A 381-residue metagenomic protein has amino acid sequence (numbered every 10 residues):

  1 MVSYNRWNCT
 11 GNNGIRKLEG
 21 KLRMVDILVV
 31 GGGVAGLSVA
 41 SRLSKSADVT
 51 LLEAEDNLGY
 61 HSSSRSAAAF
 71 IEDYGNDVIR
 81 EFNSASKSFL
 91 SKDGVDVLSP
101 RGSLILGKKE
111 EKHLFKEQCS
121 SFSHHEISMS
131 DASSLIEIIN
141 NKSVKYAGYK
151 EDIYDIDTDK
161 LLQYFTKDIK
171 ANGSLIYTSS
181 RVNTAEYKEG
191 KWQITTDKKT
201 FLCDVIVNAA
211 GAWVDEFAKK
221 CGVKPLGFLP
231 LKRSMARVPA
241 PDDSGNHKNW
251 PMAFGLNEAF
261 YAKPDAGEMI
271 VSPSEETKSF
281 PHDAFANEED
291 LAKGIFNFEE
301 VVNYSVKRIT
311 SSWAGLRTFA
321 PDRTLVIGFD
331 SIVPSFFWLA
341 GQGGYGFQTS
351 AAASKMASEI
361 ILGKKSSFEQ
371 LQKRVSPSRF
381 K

Functional and structural regions predicted by a protein language model:
I27-T50: N-terminal Rossmann-like FAD-binding beta1-loop-alpha1 element of flavoenzymes
L28-V30, F201-W213, S354: Short hydrophobic core segments
S41-R42, F70, D96-G102, A210-S335: Active-site substrate-recognition segment that forms the wall of the catalytic cavity or substrate channel
S44-S63: Glycine-rich FAD pyrophosphate-binding loop
A67-I138, V144-K145, A259-Y261: Dinucleotide-binding Rossmann-like beta1-alpha1 core, especially the glycine-rich loop that anchors the ADP
E81, I105-K112, G148-K167, F285-D290: Short beta-strand to alpha-helix junction loop
D152-D197: Helical element adjacent to the flavin cofactor pocket in flavoenzyme catalytic cores
E300-K381: C-terminal catalytic lobe of FAD-dependent flavoproteins
